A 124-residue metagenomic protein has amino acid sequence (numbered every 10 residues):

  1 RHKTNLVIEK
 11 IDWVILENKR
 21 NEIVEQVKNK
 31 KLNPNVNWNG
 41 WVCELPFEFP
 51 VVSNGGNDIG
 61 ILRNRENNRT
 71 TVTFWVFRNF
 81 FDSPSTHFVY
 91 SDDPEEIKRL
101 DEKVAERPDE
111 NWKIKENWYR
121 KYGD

Functional and structural regions predicted by a protein language model:
R1-G60: N-terminal export/targeting and maturation segments
W41-D124: Short, solvent-exposed recognition patches
